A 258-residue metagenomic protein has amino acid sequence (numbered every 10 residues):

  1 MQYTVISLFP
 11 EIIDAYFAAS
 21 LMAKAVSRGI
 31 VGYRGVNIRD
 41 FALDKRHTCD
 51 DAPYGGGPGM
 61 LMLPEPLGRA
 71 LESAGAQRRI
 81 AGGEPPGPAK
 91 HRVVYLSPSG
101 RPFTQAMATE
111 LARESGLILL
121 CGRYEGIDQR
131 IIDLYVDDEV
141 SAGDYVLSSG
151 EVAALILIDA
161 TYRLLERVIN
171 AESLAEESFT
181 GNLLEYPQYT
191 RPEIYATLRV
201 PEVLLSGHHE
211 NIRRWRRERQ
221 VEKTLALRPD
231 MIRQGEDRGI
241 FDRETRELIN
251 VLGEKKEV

Functional and structural regions predicted by a protein language model:
M1-Q77, A81-P86, E210-R233: N-terminal nucleotide/polyanion-binding subdomain common to many enzyme families
T4-I6, R34-V36, V94, L117-I118 (+1 more regions): Hydrophobic/aromatic beta-strand patches that form the interior of the parallel beta-sheet core in alpha/beta enzyme
L8, I38, L96-S99, C121-Y124 (+3 more regions): Fold-independent oxyanion-binding glycine-rich loops and adjacent beta-strand/coil segments at enzyme active sites
C49, Y54, F103, L111 (+5 more regions): Short clusters of hydrophobic/aromatic residues that line enzyme substrate/ligand-binding pockets
L63-R123, E166: S-adenosyl-L-methionine/SAH cofactor-binding core of RNA-modifying enzymes
I127, I131-F179: Structured adenosyl-cofactor binding patch, chiefly the S-adenosyl-L-methionine
L183-F241: Long, charged alpha-helical interface segments
D237-V258: Short, amphipathic C-terminal "tail helix"
